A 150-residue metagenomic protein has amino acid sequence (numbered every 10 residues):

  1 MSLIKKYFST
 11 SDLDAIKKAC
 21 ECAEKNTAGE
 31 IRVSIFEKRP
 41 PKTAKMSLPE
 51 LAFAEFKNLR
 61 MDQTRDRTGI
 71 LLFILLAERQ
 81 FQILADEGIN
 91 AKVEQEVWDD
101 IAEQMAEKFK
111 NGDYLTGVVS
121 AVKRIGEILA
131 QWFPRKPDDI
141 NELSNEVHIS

Functional and structural regions predicted by a protein language model:
S2-K136, I140, S144-E146, S150: Divalent-cation
